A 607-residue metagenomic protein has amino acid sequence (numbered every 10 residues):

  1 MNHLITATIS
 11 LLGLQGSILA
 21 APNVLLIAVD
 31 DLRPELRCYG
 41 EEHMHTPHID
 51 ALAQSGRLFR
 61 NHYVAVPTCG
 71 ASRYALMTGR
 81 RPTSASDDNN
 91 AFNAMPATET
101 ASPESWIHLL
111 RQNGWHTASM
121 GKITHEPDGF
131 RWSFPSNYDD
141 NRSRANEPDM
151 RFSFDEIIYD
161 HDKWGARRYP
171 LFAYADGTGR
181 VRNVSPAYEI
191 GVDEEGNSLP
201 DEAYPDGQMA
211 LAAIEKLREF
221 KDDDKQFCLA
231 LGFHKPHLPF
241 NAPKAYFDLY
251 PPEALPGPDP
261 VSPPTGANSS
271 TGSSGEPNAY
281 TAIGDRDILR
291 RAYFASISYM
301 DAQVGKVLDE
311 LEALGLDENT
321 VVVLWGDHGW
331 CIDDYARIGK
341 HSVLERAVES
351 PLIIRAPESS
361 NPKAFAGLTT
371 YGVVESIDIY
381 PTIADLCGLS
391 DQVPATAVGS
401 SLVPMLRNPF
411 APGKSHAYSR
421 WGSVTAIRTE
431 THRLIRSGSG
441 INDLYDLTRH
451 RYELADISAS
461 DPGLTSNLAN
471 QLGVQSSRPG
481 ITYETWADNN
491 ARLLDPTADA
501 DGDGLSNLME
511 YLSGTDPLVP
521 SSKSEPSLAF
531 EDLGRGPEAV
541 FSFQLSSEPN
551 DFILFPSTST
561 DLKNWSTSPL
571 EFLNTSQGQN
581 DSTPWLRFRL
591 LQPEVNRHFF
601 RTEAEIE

Functional and structural regions predicted by a protein language model:
M1-L4: Positively charged n-region of N-terminal signal peptides that target proteins for export
T6-Q15: Bacterial N-terminal signal peptides
L12, L19-R436, R451-N470: Formylglycine-dependent sulfatase
R60, P351, Y445, K563-S566: A short, local hydrophobic-aromatic micro-motif
I353, I435, D443-Y445, S557: Conserved hydrophobic/aromatic positions in well-ordered beta-strands
E358, T448, T560-K563: Solvent-exposed strand-loop boundary residues in beta-sheet-rich modules
L447-A455, D581-W585: Short helix/strand-capping connector loops at secondary-structure junctions
G480-E607: Short, composition-biased motifs enriched in small/polar/acidic residues
